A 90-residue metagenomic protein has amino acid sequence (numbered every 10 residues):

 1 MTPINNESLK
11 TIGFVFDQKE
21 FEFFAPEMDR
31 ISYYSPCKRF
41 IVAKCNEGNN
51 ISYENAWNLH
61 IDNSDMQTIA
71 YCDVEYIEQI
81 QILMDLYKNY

Functional and structural regions predicted by a protein language model:
T2-N5, D73-Q79: General structural signal for secondary-structure boundaries
T2-Q18: Amphipathic alpha-helical segments
Q18-I77: Acidic, low-complexity, intrinsically disordered interaction modules
I82-L83: Charged phosphate-binding loop/patch that engages nucleotide di/tri-phosphates or the phosphate backbone of nucleic
L86-Y90: Short acidic DE-rich linear segments
